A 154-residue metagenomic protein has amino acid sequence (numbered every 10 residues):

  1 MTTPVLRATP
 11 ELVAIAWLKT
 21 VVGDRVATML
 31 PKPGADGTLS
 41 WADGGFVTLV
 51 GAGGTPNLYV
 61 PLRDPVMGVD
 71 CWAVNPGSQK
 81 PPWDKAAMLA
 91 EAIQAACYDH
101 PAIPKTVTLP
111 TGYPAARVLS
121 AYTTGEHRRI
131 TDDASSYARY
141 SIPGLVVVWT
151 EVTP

Functional and structural regions predicted by a protein language model:
M1-Y59, H100-A116: Small/polar-rich, solvent-exposed N-terminal microdomains that initiate assembly or binding
R25-P82, T123-Y137, V152: Short, solvent-exposed beta-alpha or beta-beta edge segments that form flexible loop/patches at the rim of ligand
M67-V69, I142-V148: A structural signal for short, well-ordered beta-strand segments
V74-K105: Extracellular/virion structural assembly segments
A95-P143, V152-P154: Acidic-leaning, charged glycine-interspersed low-complexity segments
